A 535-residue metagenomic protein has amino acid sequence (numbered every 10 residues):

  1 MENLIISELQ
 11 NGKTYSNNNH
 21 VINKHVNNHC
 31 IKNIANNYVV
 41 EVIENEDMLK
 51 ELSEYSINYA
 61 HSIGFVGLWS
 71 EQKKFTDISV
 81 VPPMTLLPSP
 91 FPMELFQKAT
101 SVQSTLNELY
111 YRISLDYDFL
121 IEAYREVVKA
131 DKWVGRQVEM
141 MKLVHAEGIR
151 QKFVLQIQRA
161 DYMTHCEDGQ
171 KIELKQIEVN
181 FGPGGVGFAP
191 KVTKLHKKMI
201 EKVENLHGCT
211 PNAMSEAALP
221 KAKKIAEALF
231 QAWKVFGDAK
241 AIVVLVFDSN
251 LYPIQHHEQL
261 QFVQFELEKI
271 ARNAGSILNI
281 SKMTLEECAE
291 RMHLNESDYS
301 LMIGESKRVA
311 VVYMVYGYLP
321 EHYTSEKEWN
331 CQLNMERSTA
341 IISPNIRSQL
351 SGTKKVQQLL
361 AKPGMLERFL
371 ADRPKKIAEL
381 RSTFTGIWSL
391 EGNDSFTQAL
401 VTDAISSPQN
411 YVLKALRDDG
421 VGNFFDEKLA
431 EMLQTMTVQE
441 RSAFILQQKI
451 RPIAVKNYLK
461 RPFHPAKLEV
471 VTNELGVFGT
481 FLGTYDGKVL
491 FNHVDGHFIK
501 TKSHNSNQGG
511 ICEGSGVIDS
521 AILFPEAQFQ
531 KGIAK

Functional and structural regions predicted by a protein language model:
M1-K535: Preference for protein termini
